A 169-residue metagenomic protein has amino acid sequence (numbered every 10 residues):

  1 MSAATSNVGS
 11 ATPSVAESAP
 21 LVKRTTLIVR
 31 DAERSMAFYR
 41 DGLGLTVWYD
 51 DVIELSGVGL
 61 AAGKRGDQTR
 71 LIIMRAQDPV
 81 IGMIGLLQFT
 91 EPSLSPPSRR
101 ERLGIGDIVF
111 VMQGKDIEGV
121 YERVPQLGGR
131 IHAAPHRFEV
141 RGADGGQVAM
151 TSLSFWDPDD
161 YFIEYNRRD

Functional and structural regions predicted by a protein language model:
M1-E17, L27, I84, V109-D169: Vicinal oxygen chelate
L21, D67-Q68, G104-G106, A149: Exposed loop/turn and edge beta-strand positions of beta-sandwich/beta-sheet ligand-binding modules
K23-T25: Conserved GNAT acetyl-CoA-binding A-motif
I28-I81, Q126, G146: Core segments of cupin and vicinal oxygen chelate
V52-G59, S93-P97, R137-D144: A cross-kingdom feature marking solvent-exposed beta-strand/loop segments within repeated, beta-rich binding/scaffold
P79-I81, P92, I117: Short, charged/polar surface micro-motifs in flexible loops or helix N-caps
Q88-E91, R168: Acetyl-CoA-dependent GNAT
S98-L103: Long, charged/polar, surface-exposed segments that mediate recognition or autoinhibition
